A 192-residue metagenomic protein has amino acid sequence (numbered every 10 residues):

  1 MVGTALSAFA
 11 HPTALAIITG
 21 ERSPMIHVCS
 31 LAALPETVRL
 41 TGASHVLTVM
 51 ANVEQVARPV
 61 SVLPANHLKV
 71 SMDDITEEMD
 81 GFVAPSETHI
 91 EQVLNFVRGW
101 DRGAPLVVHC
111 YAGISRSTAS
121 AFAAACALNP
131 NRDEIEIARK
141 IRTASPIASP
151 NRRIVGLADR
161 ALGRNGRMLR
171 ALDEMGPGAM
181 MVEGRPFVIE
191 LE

Functional and structural regions predicted by a protein language model:
G3, S7-L15: N-terminal polybasic/positive-inside topogenic patches
A5, A51, V70-D74: Active-site donor-binding loop signature of nucleotide-sugar glycosyltransferases
G20-L63: Glycine-rich, flexible N-terminal cofactor/catalytic loop recognition
N66-D74, E183-G184, E192: Intrinsically disordered, low-complexity regulatory segments that flank or lie outside the structured catalytic cores
M72-L106: Helix-loop module immediately N-terminal to the HCX5R catalytic loop in PTP-like cysteine phosphatase domains
H89-V93, L106, R116, S120-A121 (+2 more regions): Amphipathic alpha-helical interface surfaces
R98-L128: Catalytic cysteine-centered active loop of the rhodanese-like fold, especially the PTP/DSP P-loop
W100-P105, C126-E192: PTP/DSP superfamily signal
